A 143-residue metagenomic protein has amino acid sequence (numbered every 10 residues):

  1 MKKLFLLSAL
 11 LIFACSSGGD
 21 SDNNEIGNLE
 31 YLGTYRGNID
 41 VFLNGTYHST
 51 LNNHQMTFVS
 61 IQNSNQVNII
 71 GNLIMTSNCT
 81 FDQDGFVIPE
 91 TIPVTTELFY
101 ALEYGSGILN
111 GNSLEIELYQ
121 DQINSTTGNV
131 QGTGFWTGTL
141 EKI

Functional and structural regions predicted by a protein language model:
M1-K2: N-terminal hydrophobic targeting signals that begin at the initiator methionine
F5, L10-R36, I143: Bacterial Sec-dependent N-terminal signal peptides
L7, F13-S16, G111, G128-G132: Residue-level recognition of alpha-helix boundary/capping or hinge positions
G27-N52, L140: Tryptophan-anchored aromatic micro-motifs
R36-L43, E90-P93, E115-N124: Generic short beta-strand segments
S49-Q55, E97-Y104, Q131-G138: Amphipathic hydrophobic-ligand
Q62-E115: Contiguous, well-ordered beta-strand patches that form the walls/edges of small beta-barrel/beta-sandwich domains
M75-T76, E115-I143: Edge beta-strand at a domain terminus
